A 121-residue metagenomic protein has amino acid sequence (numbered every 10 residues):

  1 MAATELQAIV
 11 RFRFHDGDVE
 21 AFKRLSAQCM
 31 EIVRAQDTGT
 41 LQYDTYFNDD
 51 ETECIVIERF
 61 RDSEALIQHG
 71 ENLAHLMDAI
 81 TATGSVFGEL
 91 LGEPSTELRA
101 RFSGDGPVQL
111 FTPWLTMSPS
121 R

Functional and structural regions predicted by a protein language model:
M1-C54, R61-N72, T81-R121: Short S/T/G/P-rich N-terminal loop/turn motif that feeds into the first structured element of a domain
